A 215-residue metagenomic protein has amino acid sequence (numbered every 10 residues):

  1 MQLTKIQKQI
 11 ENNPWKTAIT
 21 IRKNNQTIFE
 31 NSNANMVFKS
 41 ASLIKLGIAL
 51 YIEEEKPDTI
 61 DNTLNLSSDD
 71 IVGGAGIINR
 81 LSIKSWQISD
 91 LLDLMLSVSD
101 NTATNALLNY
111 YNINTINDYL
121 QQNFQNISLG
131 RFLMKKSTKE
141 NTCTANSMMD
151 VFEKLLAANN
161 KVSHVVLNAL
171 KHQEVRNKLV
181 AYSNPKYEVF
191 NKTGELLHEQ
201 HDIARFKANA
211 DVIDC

Functional and structural regions predicted by a protein language model:
Q2-A34, N62, F206-K207: A short, well-structured edge-of-sheet supersecondary motif
N31-F38, L92, S137-T138: A short glycine/serine-rich beta->alpha loop
K39-L64: Active-site SXXK
L46, E140-V165, Q200-C215: Active-site-proximal alpha-helical segments within enzyme catalytic domains
L50-D58, S97, N109, D150-A157: Short glycine/serine- and small hydrophobic-enriched flexible loop segments
I71-L107, I113: Conserved catalytic neighborhood of penicillin-recognizing serine enzymes
N105-A158: Mid-domain, small-residue-enriched loop/turn segments at the edges of structured enzyme/sensor domains
K178-C215: Short, Gly/Ser/Thr-enriched beta-strand-loop segments that form substrate-interacting elements of hydrolase/peptidase
